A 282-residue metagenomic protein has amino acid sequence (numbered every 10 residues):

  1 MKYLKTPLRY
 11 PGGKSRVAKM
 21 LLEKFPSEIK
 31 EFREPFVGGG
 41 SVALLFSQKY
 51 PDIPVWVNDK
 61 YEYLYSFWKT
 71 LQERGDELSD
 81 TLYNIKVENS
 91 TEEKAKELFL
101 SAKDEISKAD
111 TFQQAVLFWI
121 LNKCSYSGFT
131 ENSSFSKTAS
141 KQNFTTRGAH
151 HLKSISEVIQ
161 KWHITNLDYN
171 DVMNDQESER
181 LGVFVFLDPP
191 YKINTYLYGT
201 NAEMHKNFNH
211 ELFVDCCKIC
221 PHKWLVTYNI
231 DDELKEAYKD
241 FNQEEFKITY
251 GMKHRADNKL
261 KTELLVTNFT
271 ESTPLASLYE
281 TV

Functional and structural regions predicted by a protein language model:
K2-M20, S27, R74-F186, P190-G199 (+1 more regions): SAM-dependent nucleic-acid methyltransferase catalytic core
E23, E28-D104: SAM cofactor-binding core of SAM-dependent methyltransferases, primarily the Rossmann-like beta-alpha-beta module
E28-F32, D52-P54, I159-H163, C217-W224: Short active-site oxyanion
P35-F36, N58-D59, T165-L167, L187-P189 (+1 more regions): Short His-Asn-centered micro-motif
G38, W68, W119, W224 (+1 more regions): A residue-level signal for conserved active-site and pocket-lining positions in enzyme catalytic cores
G39-V42, Y61-Y63, C124-S127, Y169-V172 (+4 more regions): Short, solvent-exposed loop/turn segments at secondary-structure junctions
V55, I164, Q243-E245: Conserved beta-strand scaffold positions in the cores of enzyme catalytic domains, especially in NTP/NDP-utilizing
M204-V282: Long, positively charged, glycine-interspersed low-complexity recognition regions
